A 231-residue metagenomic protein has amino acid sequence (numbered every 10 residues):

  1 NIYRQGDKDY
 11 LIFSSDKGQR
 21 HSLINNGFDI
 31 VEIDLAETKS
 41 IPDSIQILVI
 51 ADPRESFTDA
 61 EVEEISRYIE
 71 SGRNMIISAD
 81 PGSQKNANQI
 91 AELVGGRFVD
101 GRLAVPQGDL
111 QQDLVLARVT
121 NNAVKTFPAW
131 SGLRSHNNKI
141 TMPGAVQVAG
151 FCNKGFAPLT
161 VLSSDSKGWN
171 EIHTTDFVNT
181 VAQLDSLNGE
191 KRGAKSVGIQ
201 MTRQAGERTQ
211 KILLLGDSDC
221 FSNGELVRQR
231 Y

Functional and structural regions predicted by a protein language model:
N1-D9: A cross-kingdom signal targeting lumenal/periplasmic-facing segments of multi-pass membrane and secretory-pathway
Y10-Y231: Acidic, S/T/G-rich, low-cysteine, solvent-exposed domains in lumenal/extracellular/periplasmic regions of secretory
